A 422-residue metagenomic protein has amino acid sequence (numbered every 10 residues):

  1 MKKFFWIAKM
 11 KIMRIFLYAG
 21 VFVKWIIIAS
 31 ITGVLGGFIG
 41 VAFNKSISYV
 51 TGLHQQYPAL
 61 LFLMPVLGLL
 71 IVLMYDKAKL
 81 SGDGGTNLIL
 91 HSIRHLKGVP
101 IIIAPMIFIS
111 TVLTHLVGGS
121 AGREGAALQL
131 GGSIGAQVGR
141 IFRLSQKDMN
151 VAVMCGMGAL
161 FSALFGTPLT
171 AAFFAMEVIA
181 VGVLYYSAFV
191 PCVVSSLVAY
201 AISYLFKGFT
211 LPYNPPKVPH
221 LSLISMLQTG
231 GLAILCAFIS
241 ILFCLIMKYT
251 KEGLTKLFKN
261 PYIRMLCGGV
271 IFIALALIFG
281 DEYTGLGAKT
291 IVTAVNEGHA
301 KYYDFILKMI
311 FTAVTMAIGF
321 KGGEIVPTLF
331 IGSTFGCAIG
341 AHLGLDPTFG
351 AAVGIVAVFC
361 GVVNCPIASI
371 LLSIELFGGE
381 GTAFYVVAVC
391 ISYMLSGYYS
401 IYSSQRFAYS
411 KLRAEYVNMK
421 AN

Functional and structural regions predicted by a protein language model:
M1-N422: Alpha-helical transmembrane segments and immediately membrane-proximal extracytoplasmic
